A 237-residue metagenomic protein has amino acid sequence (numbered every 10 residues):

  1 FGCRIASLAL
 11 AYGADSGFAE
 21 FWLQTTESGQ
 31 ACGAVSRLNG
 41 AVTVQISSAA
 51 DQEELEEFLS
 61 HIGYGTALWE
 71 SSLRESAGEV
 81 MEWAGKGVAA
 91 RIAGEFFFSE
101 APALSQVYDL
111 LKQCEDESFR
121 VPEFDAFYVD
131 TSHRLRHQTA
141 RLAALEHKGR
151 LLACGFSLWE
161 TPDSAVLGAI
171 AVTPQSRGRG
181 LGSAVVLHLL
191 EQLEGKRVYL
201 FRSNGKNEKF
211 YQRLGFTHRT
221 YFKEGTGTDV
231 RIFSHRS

Functional and structural regions predicted by a protein language model:
F1-R4, E79-F124, S237: Short amphipathic alpha-helix that is part of the acyltransferase structural core
C3-I62, A153-G168: Conserved donor-binding loop and adjoining core beta-sheet/short helix segment in diverse acyl/aminoacyl transferases
F21-T26, L142-E146, Y199: Cytosolic beta-strand hydrophobic patch enriched in CBS
A31-C32, S36-F96, F222-T226: Acyl-donor-binding surface of acyltransferase catalytic domains
S36-L38, F119-A171: A conserved beta-strand-loop-helix scaffold within acyl/acetyltransferase catalytic domains
D51-H61, V172-P174, G178-Q192, K209 (+1 more regions): Conserved acetyl-CoA-binding loop-helix of GNAT-fold acetyltransferases
G63-S72, L193-N204: Conserved GNAT acetyl-CoA-binding A-motif
R74-A77, S183, N204-Y221: Conserved active-site alpha-helix within GNAT-family acetyltransferase domains
